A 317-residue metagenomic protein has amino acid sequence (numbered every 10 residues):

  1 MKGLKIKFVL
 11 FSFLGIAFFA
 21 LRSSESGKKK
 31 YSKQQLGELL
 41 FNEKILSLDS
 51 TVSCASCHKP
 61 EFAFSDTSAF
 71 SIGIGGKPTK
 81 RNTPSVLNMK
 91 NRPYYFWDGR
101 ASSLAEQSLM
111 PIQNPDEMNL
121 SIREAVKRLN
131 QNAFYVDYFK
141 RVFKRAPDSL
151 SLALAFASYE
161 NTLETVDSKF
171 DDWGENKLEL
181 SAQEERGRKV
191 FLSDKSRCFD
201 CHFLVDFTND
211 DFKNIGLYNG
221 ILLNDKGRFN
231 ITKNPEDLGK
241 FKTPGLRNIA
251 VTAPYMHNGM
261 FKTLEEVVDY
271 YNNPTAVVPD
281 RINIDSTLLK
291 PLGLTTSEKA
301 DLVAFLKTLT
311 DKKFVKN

Functional and structural regions predicted by a protein language model:
G3-K7, F13, A17-N317: Periplasmic c-type cytochrome electron-transfer domains
